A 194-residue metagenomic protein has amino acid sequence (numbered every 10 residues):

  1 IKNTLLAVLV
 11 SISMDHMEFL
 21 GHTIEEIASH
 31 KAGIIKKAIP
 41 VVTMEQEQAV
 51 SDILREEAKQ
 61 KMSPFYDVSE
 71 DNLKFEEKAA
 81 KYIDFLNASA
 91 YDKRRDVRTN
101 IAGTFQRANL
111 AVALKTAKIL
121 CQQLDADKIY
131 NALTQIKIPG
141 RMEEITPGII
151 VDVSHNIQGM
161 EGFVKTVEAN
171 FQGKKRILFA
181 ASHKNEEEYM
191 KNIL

Functional and structural regions predicted by a protein language model:
I1-V8, S13, E26, K93-L194: Nucleotide phosphate-binding/pyrophosphate-handling subdomain across enzymes that bind or process nucleotide phosphates
T4-L5, L9-V97, L110-D127: Acidic, Mg2+-coordinating active-site environments of NTP-dependent enzymes
